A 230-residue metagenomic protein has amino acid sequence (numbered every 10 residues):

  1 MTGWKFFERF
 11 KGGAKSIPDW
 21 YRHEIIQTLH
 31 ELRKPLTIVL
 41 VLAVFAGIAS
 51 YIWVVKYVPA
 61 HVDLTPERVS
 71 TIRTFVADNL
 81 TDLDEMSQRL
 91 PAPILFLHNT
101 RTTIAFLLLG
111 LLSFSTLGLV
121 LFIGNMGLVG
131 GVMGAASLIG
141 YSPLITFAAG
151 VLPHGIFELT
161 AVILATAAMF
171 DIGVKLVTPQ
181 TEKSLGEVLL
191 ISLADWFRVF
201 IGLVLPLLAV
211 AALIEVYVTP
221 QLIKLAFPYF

Functional and structural regions predicted by a protein language model:
F10, Y57-L90: Membrane-interface interhelical loops and short interface/amphipathic helices in multi-pass inner-membrane
K15-P35, T81-M86, L90, K183-L193: Cytosolic juxtamembrane amphipathic/interface segments immediately preceding and feeding into a transmembrane helix
D19, L64-N79, V174-S192: Juxtamembrane inter-helical linkers in multi-pass membrane proteins
L29-T65: N-terminal signal-anchor transmembrane alpha helix
V55, G110-G134: Transmembrane alpha-helix/helix-exit interface in multi-pass inner-membrane proteins
E85-T116: Individual transmembrane alpha-helix segments
A136, G140-L205, V210: Hydrophobic alpha-helical transmembrane segments and adjacent short intramembrane/lumenal linkers of inner/organellar
A211-F230: Juxtamembrane boundary at the C-terminal end of a transmembrane helix
